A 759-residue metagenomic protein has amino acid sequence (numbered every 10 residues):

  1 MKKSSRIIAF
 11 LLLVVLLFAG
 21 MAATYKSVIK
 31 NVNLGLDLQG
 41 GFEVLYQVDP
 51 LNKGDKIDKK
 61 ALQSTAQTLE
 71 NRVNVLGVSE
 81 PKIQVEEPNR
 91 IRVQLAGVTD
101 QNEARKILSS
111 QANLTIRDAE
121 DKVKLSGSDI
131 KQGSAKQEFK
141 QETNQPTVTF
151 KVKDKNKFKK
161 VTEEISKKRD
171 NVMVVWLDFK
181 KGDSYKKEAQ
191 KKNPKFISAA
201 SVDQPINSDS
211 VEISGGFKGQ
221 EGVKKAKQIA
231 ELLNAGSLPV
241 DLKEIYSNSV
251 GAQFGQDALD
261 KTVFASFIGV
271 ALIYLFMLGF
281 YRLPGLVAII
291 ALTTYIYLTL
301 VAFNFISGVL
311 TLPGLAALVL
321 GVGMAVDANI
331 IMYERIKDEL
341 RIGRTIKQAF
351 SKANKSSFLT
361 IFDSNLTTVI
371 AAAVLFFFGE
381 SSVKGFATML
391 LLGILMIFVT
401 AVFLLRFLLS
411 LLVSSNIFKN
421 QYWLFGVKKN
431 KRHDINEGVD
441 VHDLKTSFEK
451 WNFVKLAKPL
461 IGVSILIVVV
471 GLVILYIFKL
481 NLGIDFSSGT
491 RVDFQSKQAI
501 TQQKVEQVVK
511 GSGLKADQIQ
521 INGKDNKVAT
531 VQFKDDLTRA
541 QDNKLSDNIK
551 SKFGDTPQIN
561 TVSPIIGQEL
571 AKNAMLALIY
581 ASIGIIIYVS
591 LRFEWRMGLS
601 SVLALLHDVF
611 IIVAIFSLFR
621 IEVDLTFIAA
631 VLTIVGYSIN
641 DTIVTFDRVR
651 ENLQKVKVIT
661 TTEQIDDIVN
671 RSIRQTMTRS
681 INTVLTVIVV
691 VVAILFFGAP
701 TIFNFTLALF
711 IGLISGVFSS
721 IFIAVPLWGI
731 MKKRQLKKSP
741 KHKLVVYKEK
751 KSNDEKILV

Functional and structural regions predicted by a protein language model:
M1-V759: A structural signal for conserved, well-ordered secondary-structure elements that form binding/interaction cores
